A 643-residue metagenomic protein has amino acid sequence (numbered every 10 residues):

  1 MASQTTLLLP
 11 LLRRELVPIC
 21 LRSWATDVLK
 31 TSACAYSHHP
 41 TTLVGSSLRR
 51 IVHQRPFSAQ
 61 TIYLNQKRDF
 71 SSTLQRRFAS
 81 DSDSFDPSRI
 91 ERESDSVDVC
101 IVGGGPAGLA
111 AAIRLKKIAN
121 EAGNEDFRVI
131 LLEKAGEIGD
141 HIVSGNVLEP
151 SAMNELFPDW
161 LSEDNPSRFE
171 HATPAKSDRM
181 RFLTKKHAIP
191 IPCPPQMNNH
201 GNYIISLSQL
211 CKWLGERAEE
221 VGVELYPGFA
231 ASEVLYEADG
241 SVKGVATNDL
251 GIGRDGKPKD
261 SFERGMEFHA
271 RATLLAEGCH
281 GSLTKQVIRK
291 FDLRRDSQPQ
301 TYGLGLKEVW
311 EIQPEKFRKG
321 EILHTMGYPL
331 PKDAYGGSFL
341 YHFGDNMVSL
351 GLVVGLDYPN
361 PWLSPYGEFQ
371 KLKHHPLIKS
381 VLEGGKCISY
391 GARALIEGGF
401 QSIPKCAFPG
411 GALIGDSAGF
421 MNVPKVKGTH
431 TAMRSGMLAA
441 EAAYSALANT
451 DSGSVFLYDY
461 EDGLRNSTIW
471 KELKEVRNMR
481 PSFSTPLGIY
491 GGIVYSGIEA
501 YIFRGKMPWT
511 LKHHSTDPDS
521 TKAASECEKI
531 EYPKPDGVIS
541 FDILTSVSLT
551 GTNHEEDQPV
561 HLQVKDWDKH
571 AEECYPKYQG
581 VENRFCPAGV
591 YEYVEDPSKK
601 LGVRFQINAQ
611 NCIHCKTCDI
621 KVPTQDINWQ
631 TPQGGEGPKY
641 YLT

Functional and structural regions predicted by a protein language model:
M1-P87: N-terminal mitochondrial targeting presequence
S80-S96, E121, G256-G265: A short, basic/flexible loop-to-alpha-helix module at the beginning of a structural domain
D98-I130: N-terminal Rossmann-like FAD-binding beta1-loop-alpha1 element of flavoenzymes
D126, K134-K185: N-terminal FAD cofactor-binding segment of flavoenzymes
R217-S380, L438: Predominantly flavin-linked oxidoreductase catalytic cores and closely associated redox partners
R393-V423, S546-D557, A571-F585: FAD-binding beta-loop-beta segment adjacent to the flavin cofactor pocket
G419, V423-K425, E441-G488, L601 (+2 more regions): Active-site-proximal substrate-binding core of FAD-dependent oxidoreductases
P576-K639: Iron-sulfur cluster-binding cysteine motifs and their immediate structural context in ferredoxin-like electron-transfer
